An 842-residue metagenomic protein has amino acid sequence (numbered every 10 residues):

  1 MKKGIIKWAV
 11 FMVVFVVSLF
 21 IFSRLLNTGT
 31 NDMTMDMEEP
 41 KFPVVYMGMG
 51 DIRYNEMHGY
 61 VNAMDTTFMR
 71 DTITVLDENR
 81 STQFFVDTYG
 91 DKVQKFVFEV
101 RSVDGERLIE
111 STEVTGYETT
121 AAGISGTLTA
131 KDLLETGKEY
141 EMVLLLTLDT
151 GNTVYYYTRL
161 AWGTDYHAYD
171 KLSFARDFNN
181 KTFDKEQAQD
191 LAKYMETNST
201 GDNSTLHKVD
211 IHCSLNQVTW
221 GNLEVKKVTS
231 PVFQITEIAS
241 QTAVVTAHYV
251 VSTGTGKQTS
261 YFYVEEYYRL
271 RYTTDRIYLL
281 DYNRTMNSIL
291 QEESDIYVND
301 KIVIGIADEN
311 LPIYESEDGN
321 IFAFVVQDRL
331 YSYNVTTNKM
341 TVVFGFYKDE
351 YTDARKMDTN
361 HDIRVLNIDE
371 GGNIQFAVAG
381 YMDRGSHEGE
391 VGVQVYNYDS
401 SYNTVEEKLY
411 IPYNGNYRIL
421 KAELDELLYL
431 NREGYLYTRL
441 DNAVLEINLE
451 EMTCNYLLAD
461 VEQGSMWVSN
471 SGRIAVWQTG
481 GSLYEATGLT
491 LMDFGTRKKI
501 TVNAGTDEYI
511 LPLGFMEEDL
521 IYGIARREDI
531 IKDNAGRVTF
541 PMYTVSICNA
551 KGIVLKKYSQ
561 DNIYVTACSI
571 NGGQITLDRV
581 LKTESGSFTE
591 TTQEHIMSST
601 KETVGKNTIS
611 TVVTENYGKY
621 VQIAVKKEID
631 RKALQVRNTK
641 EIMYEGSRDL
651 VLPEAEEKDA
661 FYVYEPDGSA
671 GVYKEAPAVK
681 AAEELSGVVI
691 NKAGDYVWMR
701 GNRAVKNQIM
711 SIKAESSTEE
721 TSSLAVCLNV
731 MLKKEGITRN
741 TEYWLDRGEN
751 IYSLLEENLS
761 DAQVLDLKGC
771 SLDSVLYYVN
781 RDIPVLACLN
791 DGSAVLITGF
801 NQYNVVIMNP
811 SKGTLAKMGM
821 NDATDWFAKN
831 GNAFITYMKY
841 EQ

Functional and structural regions predicted by a protein language model:
M1-F15: N-terminal Sec-pathway targeting helices
V14, S18-T30, T67-Q83, Q94-Y117 (+3 more regions): Surface-exposed, charged secondary-structure patches
M35-E99, E106-L108, M142-W220, Y297-K339 (+14 more regions): Core segments of small alpha/beta cavity-forming domains
E110-E113, Y282, M340-D349, T404-Y413 (+3 more regions): Beta-propeller fold detector
Y140, E237-V251, G372-V378, L520-A525 (+2 more regions): A short hydrophobic beta-strand element
Q241-L279, N283, K817-M818: Exposed beta-sheet edge and beta->alpha loop/turn motif
V335-N338, D399-S401, N448-M452, D493-T496 (+1 more regions): Short loop/turn segments that connect beta-strands within beta-propeller blades
M710-Q842: Conserved active-site-adjacent core of cysteine acyl-enzyme catalytic domains
